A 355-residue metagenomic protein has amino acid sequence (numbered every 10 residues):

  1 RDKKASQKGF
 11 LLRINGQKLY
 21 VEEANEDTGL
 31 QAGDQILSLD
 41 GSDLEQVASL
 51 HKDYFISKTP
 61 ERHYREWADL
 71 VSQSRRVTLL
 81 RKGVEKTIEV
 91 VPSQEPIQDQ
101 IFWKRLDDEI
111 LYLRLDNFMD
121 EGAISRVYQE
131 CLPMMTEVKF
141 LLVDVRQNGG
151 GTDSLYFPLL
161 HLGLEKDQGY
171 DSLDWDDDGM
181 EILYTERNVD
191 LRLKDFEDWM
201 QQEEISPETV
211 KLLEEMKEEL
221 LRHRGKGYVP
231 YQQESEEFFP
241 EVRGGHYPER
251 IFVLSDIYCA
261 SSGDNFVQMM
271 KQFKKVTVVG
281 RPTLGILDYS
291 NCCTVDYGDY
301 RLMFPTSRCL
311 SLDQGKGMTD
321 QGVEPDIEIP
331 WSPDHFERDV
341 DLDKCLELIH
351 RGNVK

Functional and structural regions predicted by a protein language model:
R1-L141, V145-D176, I182, R250 (+6 more regions): Flexible, low-complexity junctional segments that flank or bridge functional domains
N117-G122, V229-Y231, S255-D256: Short, flexible loop segments at the rims of nucleotide/cofactor-binding pockets, characterized by
E137-Q233, K271: Glycine- and acidic-residue-enriched helix-capping/beta->alpha junction motif
V189-D198, G298-R308: A polyampholytic, Gly/Pro-enriched intrinsically disordered region
Q201-E214, R308-E328: Extended, charge-rich low-complexity interaction segments
G225-F239, P248, C259: Mature hydrolase/peptidase catalytic cores and their serpin-fold inhibitory cores, especially in secreted
P240-L254: Short, conserved helix/loop micro-motifs enriched in His/Cys and acidic residues
R250-Q272, T277-G285: Extended C-terminal subregions enriched in glycine
